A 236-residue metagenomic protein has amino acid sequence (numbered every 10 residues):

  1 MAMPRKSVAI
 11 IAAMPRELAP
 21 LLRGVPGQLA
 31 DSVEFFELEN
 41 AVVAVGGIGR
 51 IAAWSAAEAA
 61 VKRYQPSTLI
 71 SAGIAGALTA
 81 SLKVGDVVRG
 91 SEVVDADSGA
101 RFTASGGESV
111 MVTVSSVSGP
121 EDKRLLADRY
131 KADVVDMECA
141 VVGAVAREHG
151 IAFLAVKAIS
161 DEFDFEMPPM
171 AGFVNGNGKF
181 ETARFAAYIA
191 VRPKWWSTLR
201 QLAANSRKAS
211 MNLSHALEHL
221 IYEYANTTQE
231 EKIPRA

Functional and structural regions predicted by a protein language model:
P4-A9: Extreme N-terminal starter segment of soluble prokaryotic enzymes
I11-A13, A44: Short hydrophobic segments within beta-strands
M14-P15, C139: Helix N-cap/beta->alpha junction signal
E17-L21, A52: Short N-terminal binding/cap micro-motifs at the start of the first secondary-structure element
D31-A236: Glycine-rich phosphate- or other oxyanion-binding loops that anchor nucleotides, phosphorylated ligands
